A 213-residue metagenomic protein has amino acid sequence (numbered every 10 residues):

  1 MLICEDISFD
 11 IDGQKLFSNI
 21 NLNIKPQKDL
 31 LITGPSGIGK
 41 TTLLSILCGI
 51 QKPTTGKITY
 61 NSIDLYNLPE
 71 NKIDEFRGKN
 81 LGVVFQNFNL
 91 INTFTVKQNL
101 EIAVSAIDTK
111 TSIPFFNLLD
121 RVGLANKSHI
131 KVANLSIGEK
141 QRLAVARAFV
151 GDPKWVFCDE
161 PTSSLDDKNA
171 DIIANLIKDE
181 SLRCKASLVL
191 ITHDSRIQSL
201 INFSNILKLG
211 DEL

Functional and structural regions predicted by a protein language model:
C48: Helix-to-loop junction immediately C-terminal to a conserved catalytic motif
G56-D64: Conserved ABC transporter NBD signature motif
D64, K110-K127: Conserved ABC ATPase "signature" region
L65-G82: ABC ATPase NBD coupling module
K131-L135, E139: Conserved ABC ATPase signature
D152: Conserved catalytic motifs of ABC-family nucleotide-binding domains
V156-D159: Catalytic Walker B motif of ABC-type/P-loop ATPase nucleotide-binding domains
